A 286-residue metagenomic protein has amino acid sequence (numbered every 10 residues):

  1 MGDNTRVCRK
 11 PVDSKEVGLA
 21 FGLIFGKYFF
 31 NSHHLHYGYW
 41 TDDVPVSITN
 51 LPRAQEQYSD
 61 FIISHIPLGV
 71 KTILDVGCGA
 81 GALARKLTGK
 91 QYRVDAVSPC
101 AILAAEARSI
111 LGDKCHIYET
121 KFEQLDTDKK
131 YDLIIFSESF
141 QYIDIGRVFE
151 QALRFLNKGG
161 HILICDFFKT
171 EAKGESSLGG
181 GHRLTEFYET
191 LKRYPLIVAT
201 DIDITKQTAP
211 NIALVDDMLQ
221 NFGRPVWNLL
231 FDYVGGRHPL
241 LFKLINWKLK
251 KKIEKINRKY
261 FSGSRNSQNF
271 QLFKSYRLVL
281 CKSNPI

Functional and structural regions predicted by a protein language model:
M1-F30: N-terminal auxiliary segments of SAM/dcSAM-dependent transferases
I24-E56: Class I SAM-dependent transferase core
P52-G69: Conserved alpha-helix/loop element of class I SAM-dependent methyltransferases that forms part of the SAM/SAH-binding
L74-V76, A80-Q124: Class I SAM-dependent methyltransferase SAM/SAH-binding core
Q124-I134: A short acidic, Gly/Pro-enriched loop at the edge of an enzyme's catalytic core that lines a small-molecule cofactor
L133-I145: A short SAM/SAH-binding and catalytic strip from SAM-dependent methyltransferases
G146-H161: A short glycine-rich, Lys/Arg-flanked "PGG" loop and its adjoining helix->strand segment in the class I
E175-S264, Q268: Substrate-binding/catalytic lobe of Class I Rossmann-like enzymes that use SAM or dcSAM, i.e., the mid-to-C-terminal
